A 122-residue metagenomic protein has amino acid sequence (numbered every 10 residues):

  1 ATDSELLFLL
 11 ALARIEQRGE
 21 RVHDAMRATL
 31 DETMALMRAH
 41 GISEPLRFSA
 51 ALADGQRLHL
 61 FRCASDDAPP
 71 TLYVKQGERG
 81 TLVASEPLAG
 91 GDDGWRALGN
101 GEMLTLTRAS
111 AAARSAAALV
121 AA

Functional and structural regions predicted by a protein language model:
A1-A122: Conserved short alpha-helical segments that host acidic/polar catalytic motifs at enzyme active sites
